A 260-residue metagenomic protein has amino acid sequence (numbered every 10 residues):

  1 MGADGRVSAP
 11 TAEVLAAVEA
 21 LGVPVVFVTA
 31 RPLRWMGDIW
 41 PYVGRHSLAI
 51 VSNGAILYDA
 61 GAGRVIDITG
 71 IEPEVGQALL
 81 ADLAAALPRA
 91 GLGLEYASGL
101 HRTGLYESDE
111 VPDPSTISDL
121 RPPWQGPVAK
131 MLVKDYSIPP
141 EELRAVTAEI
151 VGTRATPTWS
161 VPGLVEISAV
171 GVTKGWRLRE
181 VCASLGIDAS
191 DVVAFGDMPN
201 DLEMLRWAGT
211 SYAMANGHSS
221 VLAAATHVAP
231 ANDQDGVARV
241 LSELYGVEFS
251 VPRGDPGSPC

Functional and structural regions predicted by a protein language model:
M1-D4, F27, L205: Asp-based phosphoryl-transfer active-site loop
S8, S168-C260: Mg2+-dependent phosphoryl-transfer enzymes with acidic/Ser/Thr/Gly-rich catalytic loops
A9-S108: Active-site phosphate-binding/coordination module
T11, M36-W40, L143, T147 (+3 more regions): Hydrophobic packing residues within well-ordered alpha-helices of enzyme cores
V18, T29, N53, M131 (+3 more regions): Residue-level signal for inorganic ion chemistry
A20-V26, R45-S47, K130, S190-V192 (+1 more regions): Short active-site oxyanion
Y42-R45, S52-N53, G61, I150-T153 (+2 more regions): Short, structured coil segments at secondary-structure junctions
D82, A86-F195, P199-W207: Conserved acidic, metal-coordinating active-site core of Asp-based, Mg2+-dependent phosphoryl-transfer enzymes
